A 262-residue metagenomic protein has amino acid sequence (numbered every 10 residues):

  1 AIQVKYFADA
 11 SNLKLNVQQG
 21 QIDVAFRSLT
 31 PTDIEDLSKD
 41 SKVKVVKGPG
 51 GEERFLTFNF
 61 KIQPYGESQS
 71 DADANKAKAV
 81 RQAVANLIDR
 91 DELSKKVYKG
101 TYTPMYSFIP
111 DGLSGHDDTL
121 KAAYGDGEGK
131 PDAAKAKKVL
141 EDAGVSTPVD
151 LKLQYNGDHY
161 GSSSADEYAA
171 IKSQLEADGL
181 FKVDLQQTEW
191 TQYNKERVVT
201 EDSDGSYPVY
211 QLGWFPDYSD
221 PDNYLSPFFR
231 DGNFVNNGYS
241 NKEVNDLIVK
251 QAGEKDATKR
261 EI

Functional and structural regions predicted by a protein language model:
A1-Q3: Gly/Pro-rich hinge or "lid" segments in bacterial periplasmic/extracellular proteins
K5-G66: Extracellular/periplasmic solute-recognition and catalytic clefts
Y6, E141-P216, A257: Ligand/substrate-recognition segments at binding pockets and active sites
Q18, I22, S38-K42, Q63 (+9 more regions): Sec-exported extracytoplasmic/periplasmic mature domains
Q19, G51-Y106, V149-Y160, D256-I262: Alpha-helical secondary-structure segments
I34-K47, D204-S206, D220-V235: Ligand-binding "clamshell"
K78-Q82, S94, K182-K195, N223-I262: Extracytoplasmic/peripheral linker and loop segments enriched in polar/acidic and small residues with frequent Thr/Pro
T103-D142, H159-D166: Structural transition elements
